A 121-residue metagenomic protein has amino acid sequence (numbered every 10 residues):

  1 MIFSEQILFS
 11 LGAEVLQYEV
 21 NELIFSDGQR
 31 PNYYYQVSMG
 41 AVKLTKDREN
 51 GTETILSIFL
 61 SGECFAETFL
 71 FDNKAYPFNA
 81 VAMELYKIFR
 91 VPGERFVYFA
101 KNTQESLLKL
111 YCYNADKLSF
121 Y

Functional and structural regions predicted by a protein language model:
M1, L44, L118-Y121: Hydrophobic recognition helices of helix-based DNA-binding modules
M1-E22, C64-F65, F69-K74, N102: Cyclic nucleotide-binding regulatory module and flanking cytosolic helices
F9, V81-I88, C112: Short, surface-exposed, charge-dense and proline/glycine-enriched linear segments
E22-L85: Cyclic nucleotide-binding regulatory domains
F25, F89, V97: Nucleotide phosphate-binding site architecture
R95-Y121: A small-molecule sensor/coupling module
